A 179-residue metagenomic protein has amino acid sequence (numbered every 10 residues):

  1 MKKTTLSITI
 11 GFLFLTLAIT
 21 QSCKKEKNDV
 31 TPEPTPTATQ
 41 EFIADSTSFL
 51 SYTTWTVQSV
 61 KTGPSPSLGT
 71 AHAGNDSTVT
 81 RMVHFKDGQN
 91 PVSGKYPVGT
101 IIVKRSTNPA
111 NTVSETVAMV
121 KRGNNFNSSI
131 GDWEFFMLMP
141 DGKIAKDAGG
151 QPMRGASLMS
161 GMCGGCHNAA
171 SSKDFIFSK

Functional and structural regions predicted by a protein language model:
M1-I10: Bacterial N-terminal signal peptides that target proteins for export
K2-K3, K24-K27: Polybasic, lysine/arginine-rich low-complexity segments
A18-S22: C-terminal motif of bacterial Sec signal peptides marking the signal peptidase cleavage site
E26-T31, A38-T39, D45-T54, Q58 (+1 more regions): Sequence context surrounding c-type heme c attachment/ligation sites in exported
E41-S93: N-terminal secretory signal peptides
